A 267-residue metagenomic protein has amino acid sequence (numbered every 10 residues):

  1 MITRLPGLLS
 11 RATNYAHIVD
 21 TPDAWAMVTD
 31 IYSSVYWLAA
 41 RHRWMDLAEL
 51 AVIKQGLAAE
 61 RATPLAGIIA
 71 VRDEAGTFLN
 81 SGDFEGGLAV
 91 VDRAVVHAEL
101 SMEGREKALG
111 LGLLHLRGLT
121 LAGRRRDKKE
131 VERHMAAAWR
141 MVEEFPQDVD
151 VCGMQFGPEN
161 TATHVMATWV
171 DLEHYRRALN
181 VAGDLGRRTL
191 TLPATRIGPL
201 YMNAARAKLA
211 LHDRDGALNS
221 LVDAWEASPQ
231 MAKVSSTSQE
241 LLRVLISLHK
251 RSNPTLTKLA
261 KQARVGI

Functional and structural regions predicted by a protein language model:
M1-I267: Conserved binding/catalytic microenvironments
